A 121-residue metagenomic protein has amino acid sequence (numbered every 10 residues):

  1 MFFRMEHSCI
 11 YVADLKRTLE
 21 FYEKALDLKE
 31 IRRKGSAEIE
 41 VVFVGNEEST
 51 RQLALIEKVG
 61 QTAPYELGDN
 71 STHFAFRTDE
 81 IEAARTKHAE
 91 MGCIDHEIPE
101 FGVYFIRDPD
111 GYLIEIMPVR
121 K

Functional and structural regions predicted by a protein language model:
M1, R85-K121: Vicinal oxygen chelate
F2, C9-T50: Core segments of cupin and vicinal oxygen chelate
F2-R4, E66-S71, I98: Short glycine-enriched loop/turn motifs at secondary-structure junctions
S8, F74: Hydrophobic adenine-recognition pocket in adenosine-nucleotide-binding enzymes
F21, E82-K87: Short amphipathic alpha-helices within nucleic acid-binding modules
E47-Q52, V59-T62, E80-A83: Short, charged/polar surface micro-motifs in flexible loops or helix N-caps
